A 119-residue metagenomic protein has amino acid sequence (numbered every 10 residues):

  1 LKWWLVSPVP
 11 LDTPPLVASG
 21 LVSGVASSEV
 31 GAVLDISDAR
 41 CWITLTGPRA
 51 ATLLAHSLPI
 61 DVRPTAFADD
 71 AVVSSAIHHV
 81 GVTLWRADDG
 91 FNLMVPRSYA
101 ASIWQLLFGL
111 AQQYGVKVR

Functional and structural regions predicted by a protein language model:
L1-R119: Basic, glycine/lysine-rich polyanion-binding surfaces/domains
